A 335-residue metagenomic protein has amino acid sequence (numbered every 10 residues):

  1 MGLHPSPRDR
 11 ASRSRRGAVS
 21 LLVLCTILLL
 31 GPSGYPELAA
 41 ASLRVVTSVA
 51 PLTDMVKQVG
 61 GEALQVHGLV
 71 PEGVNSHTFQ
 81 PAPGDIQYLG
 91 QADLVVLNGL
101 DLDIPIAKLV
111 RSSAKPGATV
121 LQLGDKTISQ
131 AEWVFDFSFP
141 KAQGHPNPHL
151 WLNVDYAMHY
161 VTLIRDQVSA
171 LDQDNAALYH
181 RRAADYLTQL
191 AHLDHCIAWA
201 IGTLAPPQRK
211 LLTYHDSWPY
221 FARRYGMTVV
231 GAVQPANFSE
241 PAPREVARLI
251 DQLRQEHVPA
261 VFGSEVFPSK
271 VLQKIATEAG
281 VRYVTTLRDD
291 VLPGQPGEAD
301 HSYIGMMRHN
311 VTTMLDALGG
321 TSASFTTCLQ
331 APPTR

Functional and structural regions predicted by a protein language model:
M1-S14: N-terminal secretory signal peptides that target proteins for export/translocation
D9, V23-T26, Q91, T312: A residue-level detector for conformationally permissive "hinge/kink" positions
S20-S33: Bacterial N-terminal signal peptides
P32-R335: Extracytoplasmic metal-acquisition and chelation regions
